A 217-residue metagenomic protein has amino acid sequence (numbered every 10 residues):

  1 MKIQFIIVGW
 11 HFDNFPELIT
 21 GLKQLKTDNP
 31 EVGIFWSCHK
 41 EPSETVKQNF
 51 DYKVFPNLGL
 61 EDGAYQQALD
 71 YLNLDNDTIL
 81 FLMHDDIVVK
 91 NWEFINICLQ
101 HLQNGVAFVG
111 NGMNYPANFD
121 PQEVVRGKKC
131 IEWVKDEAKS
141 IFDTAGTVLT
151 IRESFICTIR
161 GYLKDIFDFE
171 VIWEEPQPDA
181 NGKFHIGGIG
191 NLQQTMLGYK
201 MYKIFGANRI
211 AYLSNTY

Functional and structural regions predicted by a protein language model:
K2-I7, V32-W36: Hydrophobic targeting segments
H11-D13, F167-Y217: C-terminal catalytic/acceptor-binding lobe
H11-K26: Short, well-formed alpha-helical segments that are part of the catalytic scaffolds of diverse glycosyltransferases
D13-E17, E41-V46, F119: Short, charged/polar "capping" segments at the starts of alpha-helices and the immediately preceding loops
K23-K53: Acidic donor-binding segment of Leloir-type glycosyltransferases
P42-N76: Active-site-proximal specificity loops/subdomain of glycosyltransferases
D77-I87: Short beta-strand-to-loop acidic/aromatic patch adjacent to the donor-nucleotide binding site
V88-G182: Conserved catalytic core of nucleotide-sugar-dependent glycosyltransferases
